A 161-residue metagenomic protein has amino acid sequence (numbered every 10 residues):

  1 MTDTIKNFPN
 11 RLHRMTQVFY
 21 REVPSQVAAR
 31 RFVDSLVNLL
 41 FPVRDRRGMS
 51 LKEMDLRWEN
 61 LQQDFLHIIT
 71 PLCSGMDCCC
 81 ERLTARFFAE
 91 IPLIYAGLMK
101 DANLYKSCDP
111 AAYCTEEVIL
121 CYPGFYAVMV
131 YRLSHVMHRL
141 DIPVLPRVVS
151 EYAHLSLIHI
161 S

Functional and structural regions predicted by a protein language model:
M1-E151: Terminal amphipathic alpha-helical/low-complexity segments used for targeting or macromolecular assembly
I158-I160: Conserved small/polar residues in nucleotide/adenosyl-binding loops
